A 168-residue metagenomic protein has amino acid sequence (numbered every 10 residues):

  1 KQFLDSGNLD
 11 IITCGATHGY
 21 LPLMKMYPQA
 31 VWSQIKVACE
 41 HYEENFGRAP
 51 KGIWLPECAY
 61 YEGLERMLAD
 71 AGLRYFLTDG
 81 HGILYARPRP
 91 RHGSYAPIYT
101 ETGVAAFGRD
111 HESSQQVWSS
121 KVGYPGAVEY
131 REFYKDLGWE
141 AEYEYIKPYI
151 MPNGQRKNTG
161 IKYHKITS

Functional and structural regions predicted by a protein language model:
K1-K25, A30-V31, R87-S168: Active-site cores of enzymes that catalyze phosphoryl transfer or operate on phosphate-rich substrates
F3, Q34-Y42, Y60, L64: Alpha-helical packing segments of well-folded alpha/beta enzyme cores
S6-L9, E43-A49, D70-F76: Secondary-structure transition/capping motifs at alpha-helix termini and the adjoining loop/turn into the next element
G15-T17, G52-Y61, H81: Short, solvent-exposed turn/loop segments enriched in Gly/Ser/Thr/Pro and often Arg
A30-L55, S168: CE4/NodB-like, metal-dependent polysaccharide N-deacetylase domain that modifies extracellular/periplasmic N-acetylated
E44, C58-R74, R89-S94, G103: Hydrophobic, small-residue-rich alpha-helical packing segments that form membrane-like cores
P56, F76-T78, F107: Generic beta-strand/beta-sheet core signal
L73-A86: His/Asp/Glu-enriched short active-site or ligand-binding loop at hydrolase and phosphoryl-transfer sites
